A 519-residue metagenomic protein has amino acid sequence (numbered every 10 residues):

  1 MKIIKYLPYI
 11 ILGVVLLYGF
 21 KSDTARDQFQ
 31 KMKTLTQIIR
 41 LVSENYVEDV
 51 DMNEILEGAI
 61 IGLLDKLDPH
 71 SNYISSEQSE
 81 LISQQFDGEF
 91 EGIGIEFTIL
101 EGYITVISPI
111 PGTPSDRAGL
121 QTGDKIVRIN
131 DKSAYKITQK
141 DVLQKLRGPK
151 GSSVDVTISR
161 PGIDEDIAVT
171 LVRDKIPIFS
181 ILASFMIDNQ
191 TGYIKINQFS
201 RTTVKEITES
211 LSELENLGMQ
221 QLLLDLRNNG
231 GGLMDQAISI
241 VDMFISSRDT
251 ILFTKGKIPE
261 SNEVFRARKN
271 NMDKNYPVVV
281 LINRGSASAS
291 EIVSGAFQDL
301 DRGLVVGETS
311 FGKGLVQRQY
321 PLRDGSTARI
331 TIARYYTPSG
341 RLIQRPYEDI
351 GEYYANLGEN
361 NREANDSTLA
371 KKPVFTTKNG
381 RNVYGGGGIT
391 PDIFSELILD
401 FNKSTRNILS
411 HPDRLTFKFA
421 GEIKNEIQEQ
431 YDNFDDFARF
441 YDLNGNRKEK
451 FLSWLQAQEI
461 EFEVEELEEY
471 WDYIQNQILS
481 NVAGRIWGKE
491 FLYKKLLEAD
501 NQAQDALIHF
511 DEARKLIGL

Functional and structural regions predicted by a protein language model:
I3, F20-K31, L35, I39-M52 (+3 more regions): Cleft-lining beta-strand/loop regions that shape enzyme active-site pockets
K5-K21: Hydrophobic membrane-insertion alpha-helices, especially the h-region of bacterial N-terminal signal peptides
Q37, E54-G58, G62, S239 (+1 more regions): Amphipathic alpha-helical interaction segments
Y46-I107, S153-R173, P177-A183, L496-L507 (+1 more regions): Extended, small/polar residue-biased N-terminal targeting/export presequences and adjacent propeptide/linker tracts
V127-R128, L304, R329, Q344 (+1 more regions): Hydrophobic beta-strand signal
T157-P161, Y336, T376: A generic structural motif
A289, D301, G312-P373: Polar, glycine-rich mid-to-C-terminal structural blocks that act as macromolecule-binding/assembly scaffolds
L342-I343, Y347-L519: Conserved functional hotspot residues or short segments at active or partner-binding sites across diverse domains
